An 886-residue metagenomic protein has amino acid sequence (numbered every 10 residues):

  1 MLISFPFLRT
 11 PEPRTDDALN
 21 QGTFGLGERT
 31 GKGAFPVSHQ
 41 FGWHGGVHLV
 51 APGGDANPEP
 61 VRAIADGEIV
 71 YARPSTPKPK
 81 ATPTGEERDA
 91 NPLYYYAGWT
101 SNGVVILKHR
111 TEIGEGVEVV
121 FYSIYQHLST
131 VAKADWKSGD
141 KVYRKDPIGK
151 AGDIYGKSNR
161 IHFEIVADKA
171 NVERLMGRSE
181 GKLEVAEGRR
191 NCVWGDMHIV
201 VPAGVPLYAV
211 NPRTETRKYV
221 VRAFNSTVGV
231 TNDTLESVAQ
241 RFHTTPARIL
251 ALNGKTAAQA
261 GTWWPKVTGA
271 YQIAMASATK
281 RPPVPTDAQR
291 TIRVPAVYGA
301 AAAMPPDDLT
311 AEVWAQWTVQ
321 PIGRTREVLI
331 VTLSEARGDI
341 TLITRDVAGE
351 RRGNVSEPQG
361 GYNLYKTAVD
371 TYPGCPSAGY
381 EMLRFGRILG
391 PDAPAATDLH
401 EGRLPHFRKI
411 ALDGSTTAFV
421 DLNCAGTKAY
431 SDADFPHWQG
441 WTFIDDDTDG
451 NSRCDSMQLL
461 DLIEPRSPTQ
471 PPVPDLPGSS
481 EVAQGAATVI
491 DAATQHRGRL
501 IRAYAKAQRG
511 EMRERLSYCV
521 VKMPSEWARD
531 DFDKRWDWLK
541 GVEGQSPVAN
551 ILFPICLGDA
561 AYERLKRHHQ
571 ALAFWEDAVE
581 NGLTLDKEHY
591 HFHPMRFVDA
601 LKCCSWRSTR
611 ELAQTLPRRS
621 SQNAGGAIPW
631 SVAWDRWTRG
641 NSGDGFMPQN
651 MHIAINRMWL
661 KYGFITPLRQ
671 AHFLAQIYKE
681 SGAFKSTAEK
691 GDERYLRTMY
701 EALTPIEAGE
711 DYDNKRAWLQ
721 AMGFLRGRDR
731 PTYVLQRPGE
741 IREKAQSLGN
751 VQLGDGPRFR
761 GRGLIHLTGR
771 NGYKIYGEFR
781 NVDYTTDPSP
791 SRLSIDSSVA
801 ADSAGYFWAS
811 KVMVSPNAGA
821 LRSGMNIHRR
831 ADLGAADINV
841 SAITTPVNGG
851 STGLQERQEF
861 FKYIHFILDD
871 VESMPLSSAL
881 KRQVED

Functional and structural regions predicted by a protein language model:
M1-G103, K108-E115, W136-S138, Y143-P147 (+6 more regions): Surface-exposed, glycine-biased beta-strand/turn segments
M1-P36, G42, E115-G116, V166-K744 (+1 more regions): Cell-wall glycan-active module
H44-G46, P58, I64, N102 (+7 more regions): Extracytoplasmic
H48, A239, D787-I795, N848: Active-site rim elements
I69, P74-S75, V104-G114, S621 (+3 more regions): Glycine-rich, acidic and aromatic/proline-enriched surface loops and short helix-turn segments that act as binding
Y122-A132: Beta-strand/loop nucleic-acid-binding surfaces
A151-H162, V166, K255-A258: Active-site loop architecture of trypsin-fold serine endopeptidases
G754-Y784: A structural motif
